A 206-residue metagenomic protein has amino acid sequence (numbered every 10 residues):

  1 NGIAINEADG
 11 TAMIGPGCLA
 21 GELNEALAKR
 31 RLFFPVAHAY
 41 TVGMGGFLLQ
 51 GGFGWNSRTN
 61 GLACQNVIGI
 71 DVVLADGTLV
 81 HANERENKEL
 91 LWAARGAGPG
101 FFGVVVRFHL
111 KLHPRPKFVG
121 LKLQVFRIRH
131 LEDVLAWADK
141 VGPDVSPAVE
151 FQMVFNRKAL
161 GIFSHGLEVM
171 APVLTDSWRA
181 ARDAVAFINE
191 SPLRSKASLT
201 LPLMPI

Functional and structural regions predicted by a protein language model:
N1-K122, F126-R129: FAD-binding core of FAD-dependent oxidoreductases, characterized by glycine-rich FAD pyrophosphate-binding loops
I70, A75-I206: C-terminal cap/substrate-recognition region of VAO/PCMH-type FAD-linked oxidoreductases
